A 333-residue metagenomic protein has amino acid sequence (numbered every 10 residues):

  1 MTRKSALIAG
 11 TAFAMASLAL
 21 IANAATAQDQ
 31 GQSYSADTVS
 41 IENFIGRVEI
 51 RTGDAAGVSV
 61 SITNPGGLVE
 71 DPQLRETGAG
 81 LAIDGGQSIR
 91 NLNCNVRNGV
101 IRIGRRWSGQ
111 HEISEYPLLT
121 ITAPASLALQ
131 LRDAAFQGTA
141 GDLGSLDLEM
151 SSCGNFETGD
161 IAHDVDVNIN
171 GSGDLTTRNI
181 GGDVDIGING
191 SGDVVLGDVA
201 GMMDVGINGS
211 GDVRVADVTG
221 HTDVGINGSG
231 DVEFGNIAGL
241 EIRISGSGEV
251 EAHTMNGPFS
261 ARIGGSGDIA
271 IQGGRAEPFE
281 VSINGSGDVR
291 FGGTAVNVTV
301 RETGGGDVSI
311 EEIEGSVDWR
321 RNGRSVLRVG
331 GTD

Functional and structural regions predicted by a protein language model:
M1-A24: Gram-negative bacterial Sec-dependent N-terminal signal peptides
N23-N170, D174-I188, D193-G206, R214-A216 (+4 more regions): Acidic (Asp/Glu) and glycine-rich low-complexity loops/linkers that are typically intrinsically disordered
D37, G248, F279, V296-V298: Structural beta-strand/beta-sheet cores of well-ordered domains, especially the beta-sheet scaffolds that support
G154, G171-G173, G190-G192, G209-G211 (+6 more regions): Periodic glycine anchor positions in long extracellular repeat architectures
G211-V213, T219-I271, P278: Eukaryotic tandem repeat interaction scaffolds
S266, G273, N284-D333: Hydrophilic extracytoplasmic domains
